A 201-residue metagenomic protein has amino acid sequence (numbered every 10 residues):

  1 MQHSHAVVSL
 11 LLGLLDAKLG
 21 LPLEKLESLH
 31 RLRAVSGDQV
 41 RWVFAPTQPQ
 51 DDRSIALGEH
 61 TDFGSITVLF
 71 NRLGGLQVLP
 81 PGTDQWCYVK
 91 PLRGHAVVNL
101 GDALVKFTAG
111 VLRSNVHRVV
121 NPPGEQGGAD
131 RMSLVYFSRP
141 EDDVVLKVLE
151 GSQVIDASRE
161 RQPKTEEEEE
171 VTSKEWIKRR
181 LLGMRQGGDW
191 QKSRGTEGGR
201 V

Functional and structural regions predicted by a protein language model:
M1-H3: Flexible, glycine/proline-enriched loop segments at strand-loop-helix junctions that form or flank small-ligand binding
H5-V201: C-terminal flanking tails of non-heme Fe-dependent oxygenases
